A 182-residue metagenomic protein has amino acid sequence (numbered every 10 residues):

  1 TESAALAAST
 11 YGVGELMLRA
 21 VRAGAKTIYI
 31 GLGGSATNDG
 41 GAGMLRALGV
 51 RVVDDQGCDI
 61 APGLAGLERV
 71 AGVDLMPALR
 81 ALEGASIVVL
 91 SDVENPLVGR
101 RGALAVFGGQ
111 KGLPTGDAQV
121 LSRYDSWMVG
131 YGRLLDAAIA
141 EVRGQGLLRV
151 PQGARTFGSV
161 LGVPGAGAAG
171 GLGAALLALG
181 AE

Functional and structural regions predicted by a protein language model:
T1-L32, A36-E182: N-terminal loops that bind phosphate or other acidic moieties and the adjacent beta-alpha structural core
